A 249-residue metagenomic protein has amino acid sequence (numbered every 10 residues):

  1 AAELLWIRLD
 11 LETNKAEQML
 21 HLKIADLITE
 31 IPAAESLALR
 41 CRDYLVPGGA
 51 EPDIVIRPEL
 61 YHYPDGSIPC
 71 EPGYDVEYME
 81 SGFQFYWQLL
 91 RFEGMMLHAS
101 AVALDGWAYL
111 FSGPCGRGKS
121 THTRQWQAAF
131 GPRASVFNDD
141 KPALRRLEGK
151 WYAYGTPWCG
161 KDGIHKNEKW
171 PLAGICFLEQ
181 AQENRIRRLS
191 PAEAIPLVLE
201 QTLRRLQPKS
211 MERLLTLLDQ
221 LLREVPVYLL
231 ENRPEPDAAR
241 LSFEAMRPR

Functional and structural regions predicted by a protein language model:
L4-C115, Q125-S135, P142-R249: A noncatalytic interaction/capping subdomain that flanks phosphate/NTP-handling catalytic cores
K119: Conserved lysine of the Walker
H122: Hydrophobic positions on the alpha1 helix immediately C-terminal to the Walker A/P-loop
